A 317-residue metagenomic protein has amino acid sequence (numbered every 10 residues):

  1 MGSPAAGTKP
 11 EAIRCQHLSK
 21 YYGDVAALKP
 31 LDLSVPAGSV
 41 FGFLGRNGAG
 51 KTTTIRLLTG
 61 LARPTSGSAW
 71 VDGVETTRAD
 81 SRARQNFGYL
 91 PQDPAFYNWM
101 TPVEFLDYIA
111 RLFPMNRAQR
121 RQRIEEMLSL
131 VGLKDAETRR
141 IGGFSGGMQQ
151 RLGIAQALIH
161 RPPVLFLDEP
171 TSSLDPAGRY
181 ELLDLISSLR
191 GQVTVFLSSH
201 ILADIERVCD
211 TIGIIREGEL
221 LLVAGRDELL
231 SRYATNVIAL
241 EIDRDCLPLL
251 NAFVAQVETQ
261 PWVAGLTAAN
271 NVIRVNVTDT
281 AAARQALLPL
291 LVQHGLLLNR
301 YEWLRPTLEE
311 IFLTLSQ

Functional and structural regions predicted by a protein language model:
M1-K9: Pre-NBD coupling/linker segments of ABC/ABC-like ATPases
G2-S3, D279-Q317: C-terminal coupling/interaction segments
P10-C15, K20-R216, L220-L222: ABC transporter nucleotide-binding domains
S19, V103-L106, L202, D227 (+3 more regions): Alpha-helix N-cap/helix-start and coil->helix boundary motif
G88, P114, G213, S231-A234 (+2 more regions): A generic structural signal for secondary-structure junctions that act as hinges or helix/strand caps at the edges
G132, W262-L266, L297-E302: A short linear hydrophobic-aromatic micro-motif
E181-T278: ABC transporter nucleotide-binding domain
